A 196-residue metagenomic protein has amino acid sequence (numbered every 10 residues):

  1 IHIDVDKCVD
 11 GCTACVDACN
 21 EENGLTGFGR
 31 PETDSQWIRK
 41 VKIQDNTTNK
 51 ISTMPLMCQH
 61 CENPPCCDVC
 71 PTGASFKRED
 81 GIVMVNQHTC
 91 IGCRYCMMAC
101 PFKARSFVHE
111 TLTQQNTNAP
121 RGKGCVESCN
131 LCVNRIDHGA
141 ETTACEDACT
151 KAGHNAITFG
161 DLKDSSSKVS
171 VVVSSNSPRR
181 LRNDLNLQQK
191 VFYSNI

Functional and structural regions predicted by a protein language model:
I1-I196: Non-ligating segments of multi-cofactor redox enzymes
